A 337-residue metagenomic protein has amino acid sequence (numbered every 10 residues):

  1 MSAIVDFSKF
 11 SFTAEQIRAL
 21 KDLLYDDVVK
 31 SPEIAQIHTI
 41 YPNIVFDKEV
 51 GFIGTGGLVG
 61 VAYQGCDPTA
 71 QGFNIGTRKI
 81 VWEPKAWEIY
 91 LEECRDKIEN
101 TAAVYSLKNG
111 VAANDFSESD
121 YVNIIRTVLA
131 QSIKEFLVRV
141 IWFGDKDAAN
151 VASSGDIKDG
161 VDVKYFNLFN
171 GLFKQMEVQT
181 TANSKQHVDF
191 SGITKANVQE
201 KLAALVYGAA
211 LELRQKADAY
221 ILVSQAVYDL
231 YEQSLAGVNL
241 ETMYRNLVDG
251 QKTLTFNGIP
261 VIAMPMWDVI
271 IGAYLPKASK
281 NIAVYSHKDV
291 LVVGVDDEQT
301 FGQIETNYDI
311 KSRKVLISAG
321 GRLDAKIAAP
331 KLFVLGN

Functional and structural regions predicted by a protein language model:
S2-E49, V163-A196, E200, Y228-N337: Sequence/fold signature of self-assembling virion shell proteins
I4-S8, Y63-I75, E135, R139-K146 (+2 more regions): Signature of extracytoplasmic/envelope-associated structural regions
D22-S106, K164-N167: Assembly/oligomerization interface modules of large self-assembling protein complexes
V29-I40, R139-V151, Q215-A219, R245-V248: Short glycine-rich, low-complexity/disordered patches
E83, L213-Q215, K311: Solvent-exposed loop and beta-edge segments used for protein-protein assembly and interaction
N109-A204: Alpha-helical scaffold segments that mediate packing/assembly in large oligomeric complexes
R126, D218, K314: Extracellular structured ligand-interaction cores
V198-S234: C-terminal interaction module
